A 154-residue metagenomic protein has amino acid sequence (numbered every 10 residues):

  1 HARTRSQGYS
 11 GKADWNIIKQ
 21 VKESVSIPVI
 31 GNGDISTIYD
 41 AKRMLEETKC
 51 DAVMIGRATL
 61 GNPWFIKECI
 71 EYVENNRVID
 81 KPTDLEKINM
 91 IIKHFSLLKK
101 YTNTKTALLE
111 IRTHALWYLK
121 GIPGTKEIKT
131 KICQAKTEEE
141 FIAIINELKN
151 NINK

Functional and structural regions predicted by a protein language model:
T4-G11: Short, small-residue-enriched loops and turns at beta-alpha junctions that line or gate enzyme active sites
Y9, N16, Q20-G31, I35-K154: Alpha/beta catalytic cores of nucleotide-metabolism and tRNA/nucleoside-modifying enzymes
